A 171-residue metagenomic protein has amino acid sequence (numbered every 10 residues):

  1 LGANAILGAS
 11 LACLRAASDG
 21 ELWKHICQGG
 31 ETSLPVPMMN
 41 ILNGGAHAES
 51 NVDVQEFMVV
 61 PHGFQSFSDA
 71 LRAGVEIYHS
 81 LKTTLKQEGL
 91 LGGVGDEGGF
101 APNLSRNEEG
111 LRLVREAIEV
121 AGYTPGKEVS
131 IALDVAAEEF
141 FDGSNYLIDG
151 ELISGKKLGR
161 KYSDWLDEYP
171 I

Functional and structural regions predicted by a protein language model:
L1-A9, E31, P35-A46, L133 (+2 more regions): Cofactor-binding beta-sheet edge motifs in enzyme active sites
L1-G20, L71, G99: Metal- or metallocofactor-binding catalytic centers and their adjacent structured scaffolds across diverse enzyme
D19-V36: Glycine/threonine-rich beta-strand-loop-alpha-helix active-site module that forms ligand/phosphate-binding
L22-H25, N40-I41, V94, I131-L133: General beta-strand structural signal in soluble alpha/beta enzymes
H47-I171: Metal-dependent enolase-superfamily TIM-barrel catalytic cores that perform enediolate-based chemistry
